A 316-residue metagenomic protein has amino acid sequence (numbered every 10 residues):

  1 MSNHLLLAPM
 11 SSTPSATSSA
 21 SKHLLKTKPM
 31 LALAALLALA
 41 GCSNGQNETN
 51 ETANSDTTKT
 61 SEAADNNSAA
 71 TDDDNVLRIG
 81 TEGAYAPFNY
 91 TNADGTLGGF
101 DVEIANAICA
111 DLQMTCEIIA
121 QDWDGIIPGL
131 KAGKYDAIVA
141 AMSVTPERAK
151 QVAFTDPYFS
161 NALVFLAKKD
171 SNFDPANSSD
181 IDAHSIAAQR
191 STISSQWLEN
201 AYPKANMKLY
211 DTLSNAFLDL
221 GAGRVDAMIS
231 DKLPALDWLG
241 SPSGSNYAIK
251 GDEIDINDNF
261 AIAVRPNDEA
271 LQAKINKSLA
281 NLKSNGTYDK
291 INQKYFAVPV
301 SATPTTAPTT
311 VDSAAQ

Functional and structural regions predicted by a protein language model:
L39-G41: C-terminal motif of bacterial Sec signal peptides marking the signal peptidase cleavage site
S43-G45, V102-D111, K169-S171, H184 (+2 more regions): Extended ligand-binding regions for polar small-molecule ligands
N44-G45, I193-Y210, Y247-K250, L279-Q316: Ligand-binding clefts/hinges and TM-proximal coupling segments of bilobed small-molecule sensing domains
S55-D56, D65, A69-A141: Extracytoplasmic small-molecule ligand-binding "clamshell" domains of the periplasmic binding protein/Venus flytrap
G83, S160-A167, K232, L236-K277 (+1 more regions): Periplasmic-binding protein-like
V102, I118-P128, F173, R190 (+1 more regions): Short helix-initiation/N-cap motifs at beta->coil->alpha
N106, T115-D180, E253-I254: Acidic, polar ligand-binding/catalytic clefts
G125, M142-K150, E199-N200, G221 (+1 more regions): A ligand-binding cleft/hinge motif common to bilobed small-molecule-binding domains
